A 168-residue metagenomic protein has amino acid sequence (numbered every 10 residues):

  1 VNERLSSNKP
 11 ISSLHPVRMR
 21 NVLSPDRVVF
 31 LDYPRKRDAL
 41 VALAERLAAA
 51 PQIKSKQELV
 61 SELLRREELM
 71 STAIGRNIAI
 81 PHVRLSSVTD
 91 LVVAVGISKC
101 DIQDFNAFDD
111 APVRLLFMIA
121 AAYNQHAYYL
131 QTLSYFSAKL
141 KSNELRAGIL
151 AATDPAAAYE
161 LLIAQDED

Functional and structural regions predicted by a protein language model:
V1-D168: Cytosolic covalent-transfer regions centered on His/Cys nucleophiles that carry phosphoryl or persulfide groups
